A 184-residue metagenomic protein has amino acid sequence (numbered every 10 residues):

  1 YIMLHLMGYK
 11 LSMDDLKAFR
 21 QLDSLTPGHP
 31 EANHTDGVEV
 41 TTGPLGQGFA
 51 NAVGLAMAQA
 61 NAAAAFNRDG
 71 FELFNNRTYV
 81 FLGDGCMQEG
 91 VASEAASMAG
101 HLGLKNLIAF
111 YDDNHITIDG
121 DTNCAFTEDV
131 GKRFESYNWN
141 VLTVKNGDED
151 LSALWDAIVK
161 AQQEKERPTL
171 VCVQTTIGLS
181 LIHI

Functional and structural regions predicted by a protein language model:
Y1-D15: Carboxylate/His-rich catalytic cores and anion/metal-binding grooves
I2, G28-E31, Y79: N-terminal, positively charged nucleic-acid-binding surface of large information/translation enzymes
M7, L25-T26, A50: A short acidic, glycine/proline-enriched capping/turn motif at secondary-structure boundaries, especially helix N-cap
S12, P27, E166-L170: Residue-level signal for secondary-structure boundary elements
M13-H34: Acidic-glycine-rich active-site phosphate/pyrophosphate-binding loop
P30-P44: Short, conserved non-catalytic motifs in the polymerase core
T41-I182: Glycine-rich ThDP/TPP pyrophosphate-binding loop and its adjacent helix/strand module within ThDP-dependent enzymes
